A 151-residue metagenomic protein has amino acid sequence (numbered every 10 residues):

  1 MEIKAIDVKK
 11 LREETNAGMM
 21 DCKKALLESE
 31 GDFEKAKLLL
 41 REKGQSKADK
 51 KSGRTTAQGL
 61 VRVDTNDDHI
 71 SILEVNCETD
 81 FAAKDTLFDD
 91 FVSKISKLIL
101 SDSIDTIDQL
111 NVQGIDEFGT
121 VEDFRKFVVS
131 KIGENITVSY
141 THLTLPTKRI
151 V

Functional and structural regions predicted by a protein language model:
E2-L143: N-terminal assembly/interaction segments in proteins that build large macromolecular machines
H142, T147-V151: Single conserved hydrophobic/aromatic residue that forms the stacking wall/gate of nucleotide- or nucleobase-binding
